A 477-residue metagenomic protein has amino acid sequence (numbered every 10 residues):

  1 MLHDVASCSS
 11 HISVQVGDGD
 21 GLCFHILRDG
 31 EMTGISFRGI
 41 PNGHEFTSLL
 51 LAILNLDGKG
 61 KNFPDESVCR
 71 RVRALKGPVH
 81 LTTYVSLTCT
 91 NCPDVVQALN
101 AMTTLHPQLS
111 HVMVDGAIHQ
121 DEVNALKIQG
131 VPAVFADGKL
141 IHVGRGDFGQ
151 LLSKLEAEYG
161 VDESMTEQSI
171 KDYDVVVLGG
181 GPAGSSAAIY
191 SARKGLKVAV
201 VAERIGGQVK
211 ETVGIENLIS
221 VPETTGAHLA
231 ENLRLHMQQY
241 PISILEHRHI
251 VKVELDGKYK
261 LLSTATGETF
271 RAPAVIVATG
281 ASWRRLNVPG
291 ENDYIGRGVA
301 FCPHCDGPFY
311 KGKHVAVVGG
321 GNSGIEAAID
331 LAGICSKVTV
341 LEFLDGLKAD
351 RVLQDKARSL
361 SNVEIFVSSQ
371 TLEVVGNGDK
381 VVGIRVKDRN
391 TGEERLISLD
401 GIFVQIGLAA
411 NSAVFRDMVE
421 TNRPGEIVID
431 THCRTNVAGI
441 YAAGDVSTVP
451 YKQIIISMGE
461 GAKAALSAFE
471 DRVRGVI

Functional and structural regions predicted by a protein language model:
S7, T104, Q108-S110, V114 (+11 more regions): Rossmann-like nucleotide/phosphate-binding core characteristic of flavoprotein oxidoreductases
S10-G19, P107-D121: Thiol-based oxidoreductase modules, predominantly thioredoxin-like and allied folds used for disulfide exchange
V16-I35, V123-D137: Structural micro-motif
L27-G60, F135-E163: Non-catalytic, surface beta->alpha helical segment in thiol-disulfide oxidoreductase systems
V79-L87, N91-P93, Q97-L99, T104 (+8 more regions): Beta1-alpha1 glycine-rich phosphate/pyrophosphate-binding loop at the start of Rossmann-like nucleotide-binding domains
G160, T166-D172, A281-I334, V428-T431: Glycine-rich dinucleotide-binding loop and its adjacent helix/turn
A230-A272, V277, A332-T431, E470-I477: A Rossmann-like FAD-binding core segment of flavoenzymes
S282, N287, N292-F309, S398 (+3 more regions): FAD-site-proximal beta/loop scaffold in flavoenzymes
